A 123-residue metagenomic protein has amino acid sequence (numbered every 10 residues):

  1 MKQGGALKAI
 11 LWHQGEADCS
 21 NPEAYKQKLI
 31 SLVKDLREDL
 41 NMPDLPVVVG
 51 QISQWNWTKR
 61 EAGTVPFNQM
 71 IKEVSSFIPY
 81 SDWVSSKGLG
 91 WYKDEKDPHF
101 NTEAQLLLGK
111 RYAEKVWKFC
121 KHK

Functional and structural regions predicted by a protein language model:
M1-K123: Cell-envelope and extracellular/periplasmic
